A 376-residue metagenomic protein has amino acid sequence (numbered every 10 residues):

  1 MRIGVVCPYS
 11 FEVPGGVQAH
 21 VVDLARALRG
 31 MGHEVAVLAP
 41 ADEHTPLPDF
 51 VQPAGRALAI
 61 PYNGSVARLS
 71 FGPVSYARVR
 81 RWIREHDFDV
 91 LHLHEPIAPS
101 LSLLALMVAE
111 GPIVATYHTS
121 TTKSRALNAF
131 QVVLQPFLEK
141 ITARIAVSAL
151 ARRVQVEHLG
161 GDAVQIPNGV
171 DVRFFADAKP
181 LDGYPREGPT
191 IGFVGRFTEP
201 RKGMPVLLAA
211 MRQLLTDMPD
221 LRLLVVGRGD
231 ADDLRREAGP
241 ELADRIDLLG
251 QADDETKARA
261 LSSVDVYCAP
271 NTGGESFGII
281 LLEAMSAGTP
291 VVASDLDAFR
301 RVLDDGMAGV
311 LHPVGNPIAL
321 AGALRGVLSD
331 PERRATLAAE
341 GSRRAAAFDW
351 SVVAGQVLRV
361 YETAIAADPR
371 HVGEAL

Functional and structural regions predicted by a protein language model:
C7-P14, V21-V22, R26-V74, R228-A231: N-terminal strand-loop element at the rim of the active site of nucleotide-sugar-dependent glycosyltransferases
A41-D42, V194, R222-R235, G250: Glycosyltransferase donor-sugar binding loop
L150, G169: Carbohydrate-associated surface elements
G183-K202, L208-R212, L224: Conserved donor-binding/catalytic core segment of Leloir-type glycosyltransferases
L234-A258: Nucleotide-activated donor-binding/catalytic signature segment of Leloir-type glycosyltransferases, i.e., the conserved
V266, P290-A293: Short hydrophobic beta-strand element within catalytic cores of glycosyltransferases and related nucleotide-activated
D305-G306, V310-P317, G326-E332: Conserved acidic donor-binding segment of nucleotide-sugar-dependent glycosyltransferases
A319, G326, R333-A347, L358-R359 (+1 more regions): A short, well-ordered alpha-helix in the C-terminal region of glycosyltransferases
